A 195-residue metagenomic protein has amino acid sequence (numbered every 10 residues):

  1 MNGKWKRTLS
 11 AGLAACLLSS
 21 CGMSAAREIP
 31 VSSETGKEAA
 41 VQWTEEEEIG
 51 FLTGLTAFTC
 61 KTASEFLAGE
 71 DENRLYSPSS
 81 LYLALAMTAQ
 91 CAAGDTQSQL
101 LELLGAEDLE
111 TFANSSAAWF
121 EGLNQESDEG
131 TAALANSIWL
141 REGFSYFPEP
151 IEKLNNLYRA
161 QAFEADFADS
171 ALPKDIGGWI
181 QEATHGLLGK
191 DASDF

Functional and structural regions predicted by a protein language model:
N2-L9: Bacterial N-terminal signal peptides that target proteins for export
S19-S20: C-terminal motif of bacterial Sec signal peptides marking the signal peptidase cleavage site
A26-G54: N-terminal low-complexity, Pro/Thr/Ser-rich intrinsically disordered segments that act as propeptides or flexible
E38-A40, Q90-E121: Active-site-surrounding "flap" and adjacent substrate/cofactor-binding loops of secreted or lumenal enzymes, prototyped
T53-F66: Mature N-terminal segment immediately following signal peptide/propeptide cleavage in secreted/periplasmic
S64-D71, A89-L101, R141-E152: Short helix-capping/linker segments at secondary-structure and domain boundaries
D71, A113-F195: Non-catalytic, conformational "gating/processing" segments within enzyme and secreted inhibitor domains
R74-L81, L85-A92, D191-F195: Active-site-proximal helix/loop microenvironment of the serine DD-peptidase/beta-lactamase transpeptidase fold
